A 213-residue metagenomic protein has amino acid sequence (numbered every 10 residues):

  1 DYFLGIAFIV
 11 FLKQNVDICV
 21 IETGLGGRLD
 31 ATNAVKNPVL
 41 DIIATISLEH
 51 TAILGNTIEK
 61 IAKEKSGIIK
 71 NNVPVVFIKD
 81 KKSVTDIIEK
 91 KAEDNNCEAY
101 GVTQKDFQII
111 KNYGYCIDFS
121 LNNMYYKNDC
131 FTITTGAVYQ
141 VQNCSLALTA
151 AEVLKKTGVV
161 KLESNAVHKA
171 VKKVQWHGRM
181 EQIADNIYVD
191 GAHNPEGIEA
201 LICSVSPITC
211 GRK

Functional and structural regions predicted by a protein language model:
D1-G5, V16, P74-I87, K111 (+1 more regions): Phosphate/pyrophosphate-binding catalytic cores of soluble transferases and nucleic-acid-acting enzymes
D1-K36, A52-L54, S83: ATP-dependent carboxylate-amine ligase catalytic core
I18-T23, D30-I42, I46-T51, K60 (+1 more regions): Nucleotide phosphate-binding/pyrophosphate-handling subdomain across enzymes that bind or process nucleotide phosphates
R28-L29, V35-N96: Conserved catalytic-core segment of NTP-binding enzymes
D80-K82, Y100, D118, A137: Active-site glycine/GP-rich loop and adjacent strand/helix microenvironment that borders small-molecule binding pockets
C97-T103, E181, Y188: General small-molecule cofactor/ligand-binding pocket signal
Q104-D106, I110-K111: Conserved "HGTGT" condensation-loop signature of ketosynthase/thiolase-family condensing enzymes that catalyze
K111-N128: Acidic-glycine-rich active-site phosphate/pyrophosphate-binding loop
